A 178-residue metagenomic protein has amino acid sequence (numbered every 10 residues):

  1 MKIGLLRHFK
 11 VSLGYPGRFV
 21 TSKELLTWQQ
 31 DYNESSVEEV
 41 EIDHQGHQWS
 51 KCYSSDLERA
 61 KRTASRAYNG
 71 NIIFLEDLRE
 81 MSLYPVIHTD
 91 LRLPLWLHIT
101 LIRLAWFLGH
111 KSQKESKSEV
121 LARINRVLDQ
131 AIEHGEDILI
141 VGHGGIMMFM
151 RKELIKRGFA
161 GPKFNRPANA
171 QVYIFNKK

Functional and structural regions predicted by a protein language model:
M1-D77, W96-A105, G109-N125, A170: Active-site-proximal alpha-helix that buttresses catalytic centers in soluble enzyme cores
S12, M81, M147: Flexible, glycine-rich phosphate/dinucleotide-binding loops and adjacent beta-alpha linkers at cofactor/substrate
G14-F19, Y84-T89, K152-E153: Short aromatic-enriched loop/helix-cap "lid" or pocket-rim segments at secondary-structure transitions that line
A67, L78-R79, G135, N165: Residue-level detector of alpha-helical recognition elements and their boundaries
I72-H88: A short, structured active-site edge motif that brings together acidic residues
Y84, T89-L91, L101-W106: Histidine/lysine/aspartate-rich catalytic loop segments that bind and position anionic ligands
D90-P94, R157-G158: Short, hinge-like loop/turn segments at secondary-structure boundaries
N125-K178: Active-site-adjacent alpha-helix immediately C-terminal to a catalytic or transition-state-stabilizing loop
